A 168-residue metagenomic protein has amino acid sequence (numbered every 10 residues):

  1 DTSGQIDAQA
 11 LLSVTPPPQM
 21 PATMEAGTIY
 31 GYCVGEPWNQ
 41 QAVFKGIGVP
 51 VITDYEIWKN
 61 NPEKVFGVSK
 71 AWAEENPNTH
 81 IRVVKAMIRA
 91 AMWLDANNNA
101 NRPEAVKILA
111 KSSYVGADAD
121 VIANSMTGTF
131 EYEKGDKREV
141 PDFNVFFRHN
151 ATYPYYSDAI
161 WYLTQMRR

Functional and structural regions predicted by a protein language model:
T2-A26, P37: Short helix-initiation/N-cap motifs at beta->coil->alpha
Q19-M20, P37-Q40, E56-K59, W72-A73 (+1 more regions): Solvent-exposed loop/turn segments at secondary-structure junctions within structured extracellular/periplasmic domains
E25-V34, G46-G48: Alpha-to-beta junction loops
V34, V68, E75: A conserved hydrophobic position in a structured secondary element of the catalytic/binding core that shapes
Q41-Y55: Ligand-binding "clamshell"
G48, P62-A71: Small-molecule pocket liners
E75-R168: Secondary-structure end/capping motifs
